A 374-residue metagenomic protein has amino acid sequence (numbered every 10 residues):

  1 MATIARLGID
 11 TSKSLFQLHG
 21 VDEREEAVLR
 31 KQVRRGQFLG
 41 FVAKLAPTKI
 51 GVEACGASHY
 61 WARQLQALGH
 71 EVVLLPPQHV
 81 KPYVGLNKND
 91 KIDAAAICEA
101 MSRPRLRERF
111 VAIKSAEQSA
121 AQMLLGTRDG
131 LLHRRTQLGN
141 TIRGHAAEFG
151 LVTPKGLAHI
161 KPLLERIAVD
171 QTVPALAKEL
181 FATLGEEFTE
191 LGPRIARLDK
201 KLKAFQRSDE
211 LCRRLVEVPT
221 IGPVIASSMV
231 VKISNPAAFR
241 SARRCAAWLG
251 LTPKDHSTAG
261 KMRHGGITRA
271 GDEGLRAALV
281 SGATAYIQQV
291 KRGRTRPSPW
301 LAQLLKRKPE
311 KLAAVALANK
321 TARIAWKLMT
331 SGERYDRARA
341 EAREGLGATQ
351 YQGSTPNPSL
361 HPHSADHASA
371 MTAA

Functional and structural regions predicted by a protein language model:
M1-A374: A detector of single, family-specific signature residues that are central to catalytic or substrate-handling motifs
